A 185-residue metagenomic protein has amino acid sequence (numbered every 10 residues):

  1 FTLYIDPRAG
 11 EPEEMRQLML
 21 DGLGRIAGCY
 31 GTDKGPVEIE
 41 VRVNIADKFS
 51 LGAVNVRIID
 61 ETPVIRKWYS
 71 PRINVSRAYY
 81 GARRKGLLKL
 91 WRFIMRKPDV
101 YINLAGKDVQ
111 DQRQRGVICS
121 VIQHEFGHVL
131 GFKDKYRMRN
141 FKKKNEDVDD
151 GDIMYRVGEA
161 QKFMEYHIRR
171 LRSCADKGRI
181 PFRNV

Functional and structural regions predicted by a protein language model:
F1-L18: Fold-level signature of zinc-dependent metallopeptidase catalytic domains
F1-L3, G127-V129, I153-Y155: Structural recognition of the beta-strand scaffold that forms the well-ordered cores of secreted hydrolase catalytic
T2, K67, R77-A78, D99 (+2 more regions): Intrinsically disordered, low-complexity segments enriched in small/polar residues
L3-P7, G106, G158: Short, histidine-centered active-site or binding-site loop motifs used for metal coordination, general acid-base
E13-E146: Metzincin-family zinc-dependent endopeptidase catalytic domain
R139-V185: Replace "(M1/M4/M9/M12/WLM)" with "(e.g., M1/M4/M8/M9/M12/M26/WLM)" and add "not limited to" to clarify scope
